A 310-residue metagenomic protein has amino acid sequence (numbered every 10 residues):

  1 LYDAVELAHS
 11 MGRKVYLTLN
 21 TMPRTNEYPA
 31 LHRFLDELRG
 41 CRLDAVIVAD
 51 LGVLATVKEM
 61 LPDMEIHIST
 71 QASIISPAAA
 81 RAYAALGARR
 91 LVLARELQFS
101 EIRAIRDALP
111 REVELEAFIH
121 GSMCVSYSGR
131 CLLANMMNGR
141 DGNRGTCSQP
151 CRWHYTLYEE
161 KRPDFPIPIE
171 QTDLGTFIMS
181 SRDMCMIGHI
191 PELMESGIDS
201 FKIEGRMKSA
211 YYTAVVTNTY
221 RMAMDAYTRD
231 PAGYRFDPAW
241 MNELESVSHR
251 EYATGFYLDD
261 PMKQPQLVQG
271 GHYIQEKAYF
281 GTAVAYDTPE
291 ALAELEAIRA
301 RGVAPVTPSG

Functional and structural regions predicted by a protein language model:
L1-T21, N26-R39, M60, E65 (+2 more regions): Surface-exposed amphipathic alpha-helical tracts and adjacent flexible/coil segments at the periphery of soluble enzymes
G52-V53: Alpha-helix capping/helix-boundary segments
V57: RNase H-like DDE/DDD metal-dependent nuclease/strand-transfer catalytic core used by mobile genetic elements
S69-I74, L93: Aromatic/His-enriched, Gly/Pro-containing loop or helix-boundary segments that lie immediately adjacent to catalytic
P77-A78: Conserved nucleotide-cofactor-binding alpha/beta core module
